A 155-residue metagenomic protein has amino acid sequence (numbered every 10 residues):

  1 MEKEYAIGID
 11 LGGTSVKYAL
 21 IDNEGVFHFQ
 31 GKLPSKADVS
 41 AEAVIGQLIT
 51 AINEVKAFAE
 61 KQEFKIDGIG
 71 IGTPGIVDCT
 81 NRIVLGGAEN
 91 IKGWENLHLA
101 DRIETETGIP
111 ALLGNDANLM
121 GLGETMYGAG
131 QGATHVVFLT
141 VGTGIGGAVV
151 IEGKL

Functional and structural regions predicted by a protein language model:
E2-G46, T50, V84-G86, L155: Short glycine-rich, Thr/Ser-proximal phosphate-binding strand/loop in the N-terminal lobe of ATP-dependent enzymes
E2-K3, A19-I21, F29-Q30, S40-A43 (+3 more regions): Glycine/GP-enriched mid-protein hinge/lid loop-to-helix segment characteristic of carbohydrate kinases
A6-D10, I66-G70, V136-T140: Short glycine-aspartate micro-motif
G8, L20, I76-V77, V149: Hydrophobic beta-strand positions
A37, A41-I49, D67-I69, I76-H135: Glycine-rich phosphate-binding loop and adjoining helix at the ATP-binding site of ATP-dependent phosphoryl-transfer
Q47-Q62: Conserved active-site "lid/cap" helical segment
P74-V77, G142-G144: Short glycine-rich anion-binding loops that position phosphate/pyrophosphate groups of nucleotides and phosphorylated
